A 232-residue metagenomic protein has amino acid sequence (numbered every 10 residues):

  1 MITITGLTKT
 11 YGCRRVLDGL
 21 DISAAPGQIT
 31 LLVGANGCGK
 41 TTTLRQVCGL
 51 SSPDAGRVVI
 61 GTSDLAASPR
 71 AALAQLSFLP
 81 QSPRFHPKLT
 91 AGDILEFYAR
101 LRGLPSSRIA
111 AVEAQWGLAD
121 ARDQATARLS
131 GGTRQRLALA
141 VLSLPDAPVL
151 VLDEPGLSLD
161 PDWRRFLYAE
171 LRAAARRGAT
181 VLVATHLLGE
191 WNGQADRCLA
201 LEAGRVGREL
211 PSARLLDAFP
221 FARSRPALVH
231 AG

Functional and structural regions predicted by a protein language model:
I2, L17-G19, L73: Conserved structural motif at the start of ABC-family nucleotide-binding domains
C48: Helix-to-loop junction immediately C-terminal to a conserved catalytic motif
G56-A67, A71-A72: Conserved ABC transporter NBD signature motif
K88-L101: Q-loop/switch helix immediately C-terminal to the Walker
E96, S106-A121: Conserved ABC ATPase "signature" region
L150-E154: Catalytic Walker B motif of ABC-type/P-loop ATPase nucleotide-binding domains
P161-W163: Helix N-cap at the start of a conserved alpha-helix in ABC-type nucleotide-binding domains
